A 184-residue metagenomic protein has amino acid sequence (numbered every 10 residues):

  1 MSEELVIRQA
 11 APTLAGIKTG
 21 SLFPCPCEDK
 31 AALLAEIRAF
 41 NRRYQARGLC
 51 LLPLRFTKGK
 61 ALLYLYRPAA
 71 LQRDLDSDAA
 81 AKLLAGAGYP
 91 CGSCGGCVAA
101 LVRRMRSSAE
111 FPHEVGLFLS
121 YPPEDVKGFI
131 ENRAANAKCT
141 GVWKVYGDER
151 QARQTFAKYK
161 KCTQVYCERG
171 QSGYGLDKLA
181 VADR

Functional and structural regions predicted by a protein language model:
M1-T57: A structured, charge-rich N-terminal accessory region that forms the first stable segment of a protein and links
K18-G20, G59-A61, P112-E114: Short, surface-exposed beta-edge/turn micro-motifs
C25-C27, R67, K144: Short, structured patches in soluble enzyme cores that scaffold and shape functional sites
E36-S93: A glycine-rich, hydrophobic loop/mini-helix early in the fold
K58-G59, G96-L101, I130-R133, T140-G147: Short linear loop/turn motifs
G86-H113: Internal catalytic-core helix/loop-beta-alpha segment that presents or stabilizes conserved functional determinants
F111-C139: Hydrophobic/aromatic-rich, well-ordered segments within soluble, folded domains that form packed cores
V142-R184: Long, compositionally biased
